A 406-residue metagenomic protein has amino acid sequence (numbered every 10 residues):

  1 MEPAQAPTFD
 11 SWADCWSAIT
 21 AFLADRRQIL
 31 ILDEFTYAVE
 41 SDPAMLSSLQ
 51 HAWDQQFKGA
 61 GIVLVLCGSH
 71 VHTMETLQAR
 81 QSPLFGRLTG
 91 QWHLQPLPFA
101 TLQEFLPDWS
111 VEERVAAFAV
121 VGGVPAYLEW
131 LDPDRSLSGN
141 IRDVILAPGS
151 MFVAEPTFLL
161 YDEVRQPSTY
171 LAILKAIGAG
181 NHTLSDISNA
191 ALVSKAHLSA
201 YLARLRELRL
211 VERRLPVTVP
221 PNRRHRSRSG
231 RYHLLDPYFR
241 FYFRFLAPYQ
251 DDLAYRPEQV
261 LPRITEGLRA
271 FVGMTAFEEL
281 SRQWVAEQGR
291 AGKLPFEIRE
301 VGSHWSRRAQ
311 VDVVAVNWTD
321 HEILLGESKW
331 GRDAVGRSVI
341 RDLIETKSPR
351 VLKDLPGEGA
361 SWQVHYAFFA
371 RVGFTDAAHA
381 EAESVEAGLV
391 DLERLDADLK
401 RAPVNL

Functional and structural regions predicted by a protein language model:
M1-R263: Phosphate-binding site recognition
G230-L406: A cross-kingdom feature that marks ATP-driven nucleic-acid transaction machinery
